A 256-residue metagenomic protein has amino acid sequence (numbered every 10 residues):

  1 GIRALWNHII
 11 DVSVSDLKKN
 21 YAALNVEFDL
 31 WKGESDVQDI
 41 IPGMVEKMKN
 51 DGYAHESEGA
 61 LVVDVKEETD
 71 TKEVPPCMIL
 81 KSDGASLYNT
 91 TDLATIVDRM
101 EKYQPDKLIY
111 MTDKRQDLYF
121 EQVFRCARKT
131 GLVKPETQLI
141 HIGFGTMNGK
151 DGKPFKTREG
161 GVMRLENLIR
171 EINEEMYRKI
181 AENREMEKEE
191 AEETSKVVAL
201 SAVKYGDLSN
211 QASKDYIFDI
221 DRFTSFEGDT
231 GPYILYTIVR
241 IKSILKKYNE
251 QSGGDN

Functional and structural regions predicted by a protein language model:
G1-S13: Long, well-ordered, tryptophan-enriched scaffold segments
I10-F226, G231, L235-Y248: Alpha-helical recognition segments enriched in aromatics with Gly/Pro capping that present substrate-recognition
Y248-N256: Extended, well-ordered alpha-helical scaffold/bundle regions in very large, multi-domain proteins
